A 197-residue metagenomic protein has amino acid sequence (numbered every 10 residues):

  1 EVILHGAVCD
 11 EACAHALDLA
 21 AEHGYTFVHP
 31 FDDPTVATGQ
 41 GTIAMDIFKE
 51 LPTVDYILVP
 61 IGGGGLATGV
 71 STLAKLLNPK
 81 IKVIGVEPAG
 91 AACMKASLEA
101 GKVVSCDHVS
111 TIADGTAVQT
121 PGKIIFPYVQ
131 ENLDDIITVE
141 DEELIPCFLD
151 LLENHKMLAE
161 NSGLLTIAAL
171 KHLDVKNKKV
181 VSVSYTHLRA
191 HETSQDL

Functional and structural regions predicted by a protein language model:
E1, K80-K82, K179: Residues at the starts of beta-strands that form the adenosine-phosphate
E1-Y56, E87-T138: Small/polar-residue-rich loop-to-helix segments that shape phosphate-bearing ligand pockets
V54-L66, V180-S184: A short, small-residue-rich loop immediately preceding and capping a beta-strand
I57-P60, L77-G90: Short, acidic/small-residue loops that bind anionic groups at enzyme active sites
I61-S71, C93-M94, S162-A169, L188: Short glycine/serine/threonine-rich phosphate/pyrophosphate-binding segments that cradle anionic phosphate groups
G69-N78, A168-K176: Alpha-helix C-terminal capping segments
G122-K178: Active-site-adjacent helical/loop segments in soluble small-molecule enzymes
T186-T193: Conserved small/polar residues in nucleotide/adenosyl-binding loops
